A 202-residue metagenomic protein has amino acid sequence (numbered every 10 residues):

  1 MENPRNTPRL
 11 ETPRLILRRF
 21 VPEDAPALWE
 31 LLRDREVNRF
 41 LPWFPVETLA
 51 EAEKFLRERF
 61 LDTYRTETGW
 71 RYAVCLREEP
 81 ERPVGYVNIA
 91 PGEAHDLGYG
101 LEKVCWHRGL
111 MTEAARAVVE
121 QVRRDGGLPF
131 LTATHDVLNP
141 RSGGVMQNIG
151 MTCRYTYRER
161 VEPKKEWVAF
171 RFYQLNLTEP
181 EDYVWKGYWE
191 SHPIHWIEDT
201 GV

Functional and structural regions predicted by a protein language model:
M1-R39, R71-V202: Acyl-donor (CoA/ACP) binding surface of acyl/acetyltransferases
F20, T48-A50, T63, K165: A short hydrophobic/aromatic micro-motif that marks alpha-helical segments and, especially, helix-coil
L32, L41, T63-R65: Hydrophobic residues in alpha-helical segments
E36-E58: Conserved GNAT-fold acetyl-CoA-binding loop/helix
F44-P45, T68-G69, E162: Sparse recognition of residues in long alpha-helices and their boundaries
R59-A73: A short helix-loop-beta-strand connector motif used in the catalytic cores of GNAT acetyltransferases and, in some
